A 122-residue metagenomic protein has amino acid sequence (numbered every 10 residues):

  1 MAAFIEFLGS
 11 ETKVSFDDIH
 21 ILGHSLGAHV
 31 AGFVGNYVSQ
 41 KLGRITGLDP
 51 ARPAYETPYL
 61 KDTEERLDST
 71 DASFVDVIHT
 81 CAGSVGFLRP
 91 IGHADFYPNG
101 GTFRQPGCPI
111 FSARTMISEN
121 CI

Functional and structural regions predicted by a protein language model:
M1-I122: Serine-dependent carboxylesterase/thioesterase catalytic core of lipase-like alpha/beta-hydrolase/SGNH enzymes
